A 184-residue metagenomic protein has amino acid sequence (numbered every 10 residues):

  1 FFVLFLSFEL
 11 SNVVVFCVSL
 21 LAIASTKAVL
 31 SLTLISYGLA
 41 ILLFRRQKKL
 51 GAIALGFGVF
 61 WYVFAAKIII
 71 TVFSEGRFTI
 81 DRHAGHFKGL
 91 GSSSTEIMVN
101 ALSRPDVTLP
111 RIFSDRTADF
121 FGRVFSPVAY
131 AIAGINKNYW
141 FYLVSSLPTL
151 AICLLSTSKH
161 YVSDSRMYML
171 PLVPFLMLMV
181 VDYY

Functional and structural regions predicted by a protein language model:
F2-L10, L34-L42, I132-A133, L170-Y184: Transmembrane alpha-helices and membrane-interface helical segments of multi-pass integral membrane enzymes
F2-S7, V14-L42, G56-W61: Membrane-interface alpha helices of multi-pass inner-membrane proteins
F5-F8, I23-A24, A40-R45, I112 (+2 more regions): Hydrophobic alpha-helical transmembrane segments
L10-F16, R46-L50, N138-F141: Membrane-helix interface segments
R45-I68: Hydrophobic alpha-helical membrane-interfacial segments at the cytosolic entry of transmembrane helices
E75-R116: Luminal/periplasmic active-site loops of membrane-embedded glycosylation enzymes
T108-R111, D115, D119-L150: Hydrophobic, aromatic-rich transmembrane alpha-helices and their immediate juxtamembrane boundary segments
L143-Y184: Hydrophobic/aromatic-rich transmembrane helices and adjacent perimembrane loops
